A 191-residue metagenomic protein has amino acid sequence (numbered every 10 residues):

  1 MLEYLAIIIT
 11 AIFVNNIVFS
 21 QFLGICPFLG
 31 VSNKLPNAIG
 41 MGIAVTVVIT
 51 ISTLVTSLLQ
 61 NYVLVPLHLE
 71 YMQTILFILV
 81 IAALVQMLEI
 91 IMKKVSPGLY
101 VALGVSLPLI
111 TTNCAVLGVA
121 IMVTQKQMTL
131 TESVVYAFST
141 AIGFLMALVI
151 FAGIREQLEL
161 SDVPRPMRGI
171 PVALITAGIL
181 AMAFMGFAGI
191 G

Functional and structural regions predicted by a protein language model:
E3, M182-G191: Juxtamembrane boundary at the C-terminal end of a transmembrane helix
Y4-V18, H68-A83, V134-A147: Structural signature of hydrophobic alpha-helical transmembrane segments
I9-A44: Juxtamembrane transmembrane-helix termini in multi-pass membrane transport proteins
F22-G30, E89-V95, G104-L107, C114-Q127: Generic transmembrane alpha-helix signature in multi-pass membrane proteins, especially transporters/channels
L23-N37, V85-L99, F151-D162: C-terminal ends of transmembrane helices
A44-L54, G104-V119, G169-A181: Small-residue-rich segments of transmembrane alpha-helices in multi-pass membrane proteins, especially helix faces
N61-G104: Ordered, amphipathic secondary-structure segments that act as subunit-interaction surfaces in large macromolecular
E156-L174: Interfacial loop-to-transmembrane junctions
